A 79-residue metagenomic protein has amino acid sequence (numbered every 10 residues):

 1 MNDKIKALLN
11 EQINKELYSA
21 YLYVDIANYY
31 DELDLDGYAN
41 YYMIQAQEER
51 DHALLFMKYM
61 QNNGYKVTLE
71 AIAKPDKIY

Functional and structural regions predicted by a protein language model:
M1-Y79: Iron-associated oxidoreductase/ferritin-like identity signal
